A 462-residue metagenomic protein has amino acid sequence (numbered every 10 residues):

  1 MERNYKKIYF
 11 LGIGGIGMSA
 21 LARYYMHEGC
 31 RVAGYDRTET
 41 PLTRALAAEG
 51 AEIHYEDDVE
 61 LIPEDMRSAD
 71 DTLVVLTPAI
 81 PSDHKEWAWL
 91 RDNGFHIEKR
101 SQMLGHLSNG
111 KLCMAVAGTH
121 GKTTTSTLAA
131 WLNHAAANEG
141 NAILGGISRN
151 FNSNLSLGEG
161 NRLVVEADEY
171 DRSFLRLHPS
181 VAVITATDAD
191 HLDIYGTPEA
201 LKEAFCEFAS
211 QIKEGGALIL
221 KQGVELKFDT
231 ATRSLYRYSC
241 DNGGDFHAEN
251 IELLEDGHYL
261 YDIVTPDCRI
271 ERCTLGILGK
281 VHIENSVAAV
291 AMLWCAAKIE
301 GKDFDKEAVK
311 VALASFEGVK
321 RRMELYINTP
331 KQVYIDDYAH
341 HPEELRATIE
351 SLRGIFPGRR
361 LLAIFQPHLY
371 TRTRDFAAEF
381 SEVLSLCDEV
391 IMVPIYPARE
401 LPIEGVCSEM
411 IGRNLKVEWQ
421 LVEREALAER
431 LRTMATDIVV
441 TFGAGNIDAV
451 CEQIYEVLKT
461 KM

Functional and structural regions predicted by a protein language model:
E2-K7, G17, Y24, E28 (+2 more regions): Nucleotide phosphate-binding/pyrophosphate-handling subdomain across enzymes that bind or process nucleotide phosphates
N4, Y24-C30, A47, L61-R67 (+5 more regions): Phosphate-binding loop of NTP-binding sites
I8-I13, F442: Conserved N-terminal Rossmann-fold NAD(P)-binding element of oxidoreductases
R31-A45: NAD(P)-binding Rossmann-fold cofactor-contacting core
A33-G34, N141, I391: Conserved beta-strand positions in the Rossmann-like core of class I SAM-dependent methyltransferases
Y35-D36, H54-V59, E98-Q102, I143-G146 (+5 more regions): Beta-strand->loop->alpha-helix junctions that form or flank phosphate-binding loops in nucleotide-handling enzymes
E49, G257, S381-D437: C-terminal helical cap/extension that packs against the catalytic core of soluble nucleotide-cofactor enzymes
V59-D70, L427-M434: Short amphipathic alpha-helix with an adjacent loop that forms part of the alpha/beta core around
